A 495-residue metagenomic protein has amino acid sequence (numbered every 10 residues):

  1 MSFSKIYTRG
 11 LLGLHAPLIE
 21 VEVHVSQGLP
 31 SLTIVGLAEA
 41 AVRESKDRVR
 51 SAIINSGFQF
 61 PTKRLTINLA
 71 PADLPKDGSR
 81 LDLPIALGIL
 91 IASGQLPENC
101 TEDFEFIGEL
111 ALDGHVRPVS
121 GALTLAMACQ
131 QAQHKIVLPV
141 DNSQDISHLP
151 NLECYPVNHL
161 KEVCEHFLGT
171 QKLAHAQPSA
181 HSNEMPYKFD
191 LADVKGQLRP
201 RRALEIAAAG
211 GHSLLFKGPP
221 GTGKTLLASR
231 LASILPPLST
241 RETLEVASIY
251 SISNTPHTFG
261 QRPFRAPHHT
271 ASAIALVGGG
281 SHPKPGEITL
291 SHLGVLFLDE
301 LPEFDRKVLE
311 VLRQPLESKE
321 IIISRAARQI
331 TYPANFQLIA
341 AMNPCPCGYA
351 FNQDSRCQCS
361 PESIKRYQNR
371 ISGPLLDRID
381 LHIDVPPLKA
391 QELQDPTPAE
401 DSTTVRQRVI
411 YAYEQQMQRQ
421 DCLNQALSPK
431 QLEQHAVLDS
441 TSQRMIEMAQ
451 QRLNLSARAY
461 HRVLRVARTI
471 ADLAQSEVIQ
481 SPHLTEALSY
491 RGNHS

Functional and structural regions predicted by a protein language model:
M1-L215, P219-T225, S324, Y460 (+1 more regions): Peripheral, non-AAA+ core regions of ATP-driven protein-machinery
I19-V25, L276, D380-I383: Short beta-strand elements
A41-K46, P61, N68-G78, P283 (+1 more regions): Basic, amphipathic alpha-helical bundle interface domains used for macromolecular binding and assembly
F60-K63, C100-T101, Q131, P150 (+8 more regions): Short loop/turn elements that form and flank the Walker-type P-loop nucleotide-binding site in RecA-like NTPase cores
L112, L296-F297, E303-F304, A390: Residues immediately C-terminal
E205, P263, A273-L296, Q329: Conserved alpha-helical scaffold flanking the Walker A/P-loop in AAA+ ATPase domains
L215-P256, S318: Walker A/P-loop
L293, D299-E300, V311: Walker B catalytic acidic pair
